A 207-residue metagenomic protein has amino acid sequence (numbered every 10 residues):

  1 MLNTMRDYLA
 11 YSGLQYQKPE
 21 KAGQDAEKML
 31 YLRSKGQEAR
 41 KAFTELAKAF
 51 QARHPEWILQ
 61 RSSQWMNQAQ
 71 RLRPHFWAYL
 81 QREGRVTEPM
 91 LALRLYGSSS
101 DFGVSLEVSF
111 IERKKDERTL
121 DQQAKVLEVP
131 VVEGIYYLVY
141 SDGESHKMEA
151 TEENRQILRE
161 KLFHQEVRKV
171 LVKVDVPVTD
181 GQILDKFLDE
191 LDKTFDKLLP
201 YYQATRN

Functional and structural regions predicted by a protein language model:
M1-Q51, M148-N207: Long, solvent-exposed, polar/charged low-complexity segments
L9-Q15, E83, V132-L138: A broadly tuned "polar low-complexity/structure-edge" signature
K41, Q68-W77, S141-E153: Short charge-dense sequence patches
T44-P74: Short N-terminal edge-element motif at the start of the domain
I58-Q60, E83-G97, I135-S141, V167-V172: Short, surface-exposed, charge-dense and proline/glycine-enriched linear segments
Q68-V129: Aromatic- and glycine-enriched beta-alpha-beta binding-site module
A78-L80, V104-L106, Y137-V139, V170-V174 (+2 more regions): Generic structural hydrophobic/aromatic packing signal, biased to beta-strands
S109-R168: Short, internal acidic amphipathic alpha-helical interface segments that mediate docking to partner proteins
